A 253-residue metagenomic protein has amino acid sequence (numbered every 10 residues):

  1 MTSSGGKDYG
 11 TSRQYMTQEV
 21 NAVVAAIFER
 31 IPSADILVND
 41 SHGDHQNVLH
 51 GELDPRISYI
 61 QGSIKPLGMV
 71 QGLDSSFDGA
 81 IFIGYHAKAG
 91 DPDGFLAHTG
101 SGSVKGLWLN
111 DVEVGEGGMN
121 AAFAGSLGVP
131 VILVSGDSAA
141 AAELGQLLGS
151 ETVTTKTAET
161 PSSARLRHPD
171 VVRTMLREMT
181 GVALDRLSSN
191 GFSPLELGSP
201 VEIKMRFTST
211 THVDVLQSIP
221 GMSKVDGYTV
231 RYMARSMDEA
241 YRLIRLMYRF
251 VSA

Functional and structural regions predicted by a protein language model:
M1-T11, A97-N110: A solvent-exposed, charged loop/short amphipathic helix patch at secondary-structure junctions
S4-V24: Short catalytic helix/loop segments, enriched in acidic residues and glycine and frequently bearing histidine
Q18-S75: Glycine-rich nucleotide/cofactor/substrate-binding loop typically near the N-terminus or early in the first domain
D35, V172, R177-A253: C-terminal accessory domains and tails appended to enzymatic cores
S41-H42, I83-A89, S138-A140: Short glycine-enriched loops at secondary-structure junctions
Q61-S103: N-terminal glycine-rich phosphate/adenylate-binding segment common to multiple enzyme folds
G102-L127, L133-A139: Active-site glycine-rich loop that binds ribose-phosphate moieties when present
S126-V131, S135-R186: Active-site rim beta-loop-alpha module in soluble metabolic enzymes
